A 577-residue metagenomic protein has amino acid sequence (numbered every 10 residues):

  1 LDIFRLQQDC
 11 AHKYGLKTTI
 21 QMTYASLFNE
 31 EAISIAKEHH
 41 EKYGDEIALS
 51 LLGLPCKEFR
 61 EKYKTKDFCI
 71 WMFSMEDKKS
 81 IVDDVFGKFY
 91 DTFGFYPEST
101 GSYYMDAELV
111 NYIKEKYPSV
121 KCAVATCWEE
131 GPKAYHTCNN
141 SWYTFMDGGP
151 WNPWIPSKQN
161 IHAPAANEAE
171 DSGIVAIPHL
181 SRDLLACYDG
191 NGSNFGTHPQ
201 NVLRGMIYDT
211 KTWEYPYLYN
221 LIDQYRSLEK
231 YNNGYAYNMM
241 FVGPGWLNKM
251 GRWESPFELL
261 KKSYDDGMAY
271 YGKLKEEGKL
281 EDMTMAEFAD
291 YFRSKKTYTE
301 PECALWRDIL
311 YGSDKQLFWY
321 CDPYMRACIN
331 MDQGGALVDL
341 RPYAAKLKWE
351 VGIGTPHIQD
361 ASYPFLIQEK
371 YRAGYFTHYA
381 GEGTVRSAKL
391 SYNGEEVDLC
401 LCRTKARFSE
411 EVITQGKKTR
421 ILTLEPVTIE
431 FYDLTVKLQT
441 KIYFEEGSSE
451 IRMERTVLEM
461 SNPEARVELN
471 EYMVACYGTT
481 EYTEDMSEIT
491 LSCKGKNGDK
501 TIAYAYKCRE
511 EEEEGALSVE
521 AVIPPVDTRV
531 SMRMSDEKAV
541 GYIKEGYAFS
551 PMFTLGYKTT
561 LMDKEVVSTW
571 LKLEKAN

Functional and structural regions predicted by a protein language model:
L1-T18, E276-K315, P323, G335: N-terminal regions that are enriched for targeting/export leaders and immediately downstream pro/stem segments
D2-Q7, E30-I35, M75-D84, K211-S227 (+1 more regions): Well-ordered, non-membrane alpha-helical segments in soluble/globular domains
T23-Y104, A169-P199, G234-G251: Metal-dependent polysaccharide deacetylase catalytic core of the NodB/CE4 family, i.e., the active-site-bearing domain
D83, G87, Y96, R420-E484: Acidic, contiguous internal or C-terminal segments within carbohydrate-active enzymes that form a structured patch used
S99-E229: Active-site-adjacent pocket scaffolds in enzyme catalytic domains
Y208-I222, G234-F241, V474, Y504-N577: Beta-strand-rich recognition/accessory modules
R326-E430: Acidic-aromatic substrate-binding/catalytic surfaces of carbohydrate-active enzymes
R452-E454, L458-M534: Polysaccharide-binding surfaces and accessory modules of carbohydrate-active proteins
